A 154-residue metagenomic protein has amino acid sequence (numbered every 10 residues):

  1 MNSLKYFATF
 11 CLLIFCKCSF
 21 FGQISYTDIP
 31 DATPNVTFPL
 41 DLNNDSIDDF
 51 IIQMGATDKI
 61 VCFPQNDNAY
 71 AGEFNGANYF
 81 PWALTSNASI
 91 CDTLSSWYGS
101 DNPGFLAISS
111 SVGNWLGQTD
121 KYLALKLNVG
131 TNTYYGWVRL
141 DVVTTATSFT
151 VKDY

Functional and structural regions predicted by a protein language model:
M1-Y26: Bacterial Sec-dependent N-terminal signal peptides
Q23-Y154: A domain-level signal for the mature, folded cores of soluble proteins
